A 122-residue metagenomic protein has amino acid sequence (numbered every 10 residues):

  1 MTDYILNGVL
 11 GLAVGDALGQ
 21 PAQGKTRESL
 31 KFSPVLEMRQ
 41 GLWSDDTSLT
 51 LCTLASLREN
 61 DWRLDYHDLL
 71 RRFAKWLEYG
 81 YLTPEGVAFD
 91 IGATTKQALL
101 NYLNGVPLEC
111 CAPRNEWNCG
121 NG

Functional and structural regions predicted by a protein language model:
M1-G122: Structured, active/binding-site neighborhoods that engage oxygen-rich ligands
